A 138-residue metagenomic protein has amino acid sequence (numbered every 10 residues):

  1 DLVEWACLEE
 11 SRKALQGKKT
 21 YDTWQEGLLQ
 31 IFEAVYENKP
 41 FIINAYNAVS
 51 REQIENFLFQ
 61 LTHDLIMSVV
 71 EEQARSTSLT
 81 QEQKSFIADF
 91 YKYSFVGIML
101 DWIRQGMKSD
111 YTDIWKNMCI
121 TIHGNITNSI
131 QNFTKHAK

Functional and structural regions predicted by a protein language model:
D1-Q16, Q25, L29, Y36: An amphipathic alpha-helix adjacent to DNA-recognition modules
A6-A14, N38, I42, L65-Q73 (+2 more regions): A short secondary-structure junction motif
E9-G17, A34, F90-Q105: Solvent-exposed, amphipathic alpha-helical segments
A14, I42-Y46, Q73-S76, W102 (+2 more regions): Secondary-structure edge/capping motif, primarily at the C-terminal ends of alpha-helices and the immediately following
L15, T23-E26, Q81-I87: A ubiquitous short alpha-helical element
T20-E71: Helical hydrophobic small-molecule/effector-binding pocket
R51-S76, E82-G97, T127: Amphipathic alpha-helical packing segments from all-alpha helical-bundle domains
E71, S85, K92-Y93, D101-K138: C-terminal peripheral helix-coil segments that are non-catalytic and often amphipathic
